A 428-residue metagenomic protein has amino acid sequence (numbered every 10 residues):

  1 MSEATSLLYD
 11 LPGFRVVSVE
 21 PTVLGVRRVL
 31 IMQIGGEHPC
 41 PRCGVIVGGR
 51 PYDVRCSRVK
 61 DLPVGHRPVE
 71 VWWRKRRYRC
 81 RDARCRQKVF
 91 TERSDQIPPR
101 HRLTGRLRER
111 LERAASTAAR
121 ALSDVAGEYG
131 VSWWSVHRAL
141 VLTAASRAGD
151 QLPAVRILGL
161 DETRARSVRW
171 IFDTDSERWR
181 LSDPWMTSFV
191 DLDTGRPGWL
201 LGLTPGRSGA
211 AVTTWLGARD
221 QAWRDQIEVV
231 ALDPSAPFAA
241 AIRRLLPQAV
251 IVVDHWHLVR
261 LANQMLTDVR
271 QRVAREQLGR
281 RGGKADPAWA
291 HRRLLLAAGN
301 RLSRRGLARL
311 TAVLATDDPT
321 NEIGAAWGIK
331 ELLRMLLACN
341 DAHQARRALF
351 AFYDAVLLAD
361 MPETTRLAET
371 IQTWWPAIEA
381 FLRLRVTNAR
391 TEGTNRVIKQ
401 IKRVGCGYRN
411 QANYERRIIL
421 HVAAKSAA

Functional and structural regions predicted by a protein language model:
S2-P21, R366, A427: Hydrophobic, aromatic-enriched, well-ordered structural segments
F14-V29, R55-V69: Short Cys/His-rich Zn2+-coordinating modules
R27-E37, P68-K75: Short, flexible, mixed-charge glycine/proline-rich loop motifs that serve as phosphate/nucleic-acid-contacting
Q33, E37, R42, G48-G49 (+5 more regions): Acidic/histidine-rich catalytic cores and adjacent linkers of DNA breakage/strand-transfer/modification proteins
G44-V47, Y52-L158, E162-R169, D225 (+1 more regions): Short, positively charged, Gly/Tyr-enriched micro-motifs that form contact patches at catalytic or ligand/partner
S135-V229, A236-A241: RNase H-like nuclease fold core
T143, D173-D175, R244-A249, L266-R270: Short secondary-structure boundary/capping segments
L258-G279: Short alpha-helix plus adjacent loop in nuclease-associated cores
